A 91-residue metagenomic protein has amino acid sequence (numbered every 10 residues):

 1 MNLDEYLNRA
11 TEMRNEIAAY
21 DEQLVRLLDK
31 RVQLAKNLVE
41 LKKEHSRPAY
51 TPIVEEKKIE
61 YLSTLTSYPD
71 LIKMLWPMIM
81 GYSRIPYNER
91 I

Functional and structural regions predicted by a protein language model:
M1-I91: Domain-level signature for soluble enzymes in the chorismate/prephenate branch of the shikimate pathway
